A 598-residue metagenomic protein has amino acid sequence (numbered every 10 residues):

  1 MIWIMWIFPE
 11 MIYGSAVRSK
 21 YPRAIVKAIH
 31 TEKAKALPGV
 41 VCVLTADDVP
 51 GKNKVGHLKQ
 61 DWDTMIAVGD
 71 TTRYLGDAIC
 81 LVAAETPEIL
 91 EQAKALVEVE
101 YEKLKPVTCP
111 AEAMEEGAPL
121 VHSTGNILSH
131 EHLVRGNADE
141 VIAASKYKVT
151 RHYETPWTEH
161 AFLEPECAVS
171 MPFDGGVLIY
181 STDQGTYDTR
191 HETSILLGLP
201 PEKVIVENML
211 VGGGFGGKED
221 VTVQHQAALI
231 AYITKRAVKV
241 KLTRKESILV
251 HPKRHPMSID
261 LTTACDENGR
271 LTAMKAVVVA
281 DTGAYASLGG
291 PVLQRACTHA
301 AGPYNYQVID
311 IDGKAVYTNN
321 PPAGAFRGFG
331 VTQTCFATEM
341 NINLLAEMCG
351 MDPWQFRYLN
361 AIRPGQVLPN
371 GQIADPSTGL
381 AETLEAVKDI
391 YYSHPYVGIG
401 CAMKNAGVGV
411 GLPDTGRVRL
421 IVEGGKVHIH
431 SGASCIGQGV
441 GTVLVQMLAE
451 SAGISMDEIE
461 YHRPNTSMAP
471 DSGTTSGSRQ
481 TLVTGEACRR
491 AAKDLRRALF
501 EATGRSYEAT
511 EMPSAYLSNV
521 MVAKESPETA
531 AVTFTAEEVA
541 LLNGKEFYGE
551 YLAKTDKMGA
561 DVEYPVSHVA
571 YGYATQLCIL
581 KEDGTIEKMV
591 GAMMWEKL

Functional and structural regions predicted by a protein language model:
M1-I12, G51, A138-K148, G185 (+5 more regions): Cofactor-centric catalytic regions
M1-I127, K148-R151, I233, K524 (+1 more regions): Flexible, low-hydrophobicity surface segments
M1-M5, W157, Y180, T193 (+1 more regions): Conserved oxyanion/phosphate-binding beta-strand-loop segments in alpha/beta enzyme cores
G39-C42, K203, N268, E458: Glycine-centered tight turns that cap/initiate beta-strands
N305-A323, H462-N465: A glycine-rich, basic-preceded beta-loop-alpha segment at the flavin cofactor/substrate interface of flavin-utilizing
Y306, P322-T334, G477: A short glycine-threonine-serine/GTX helix/turn-capping micro-motif
